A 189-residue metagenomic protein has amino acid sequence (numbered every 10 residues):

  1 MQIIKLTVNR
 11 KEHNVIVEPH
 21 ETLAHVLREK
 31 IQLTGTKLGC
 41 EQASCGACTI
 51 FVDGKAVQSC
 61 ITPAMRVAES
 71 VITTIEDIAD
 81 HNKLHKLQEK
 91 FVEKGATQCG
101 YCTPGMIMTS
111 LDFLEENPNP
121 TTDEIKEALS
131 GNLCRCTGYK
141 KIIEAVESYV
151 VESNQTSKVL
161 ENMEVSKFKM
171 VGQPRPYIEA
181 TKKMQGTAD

Functional and structural regions predicted by a protein language model:
M1-L160, T181-Q185: Signature of N-terminal electron-transfer/Fe-S-associated modules in redox systems
K158-D189: N-terminal amphipathic, basic-rich helices that act as targeting or association modules
